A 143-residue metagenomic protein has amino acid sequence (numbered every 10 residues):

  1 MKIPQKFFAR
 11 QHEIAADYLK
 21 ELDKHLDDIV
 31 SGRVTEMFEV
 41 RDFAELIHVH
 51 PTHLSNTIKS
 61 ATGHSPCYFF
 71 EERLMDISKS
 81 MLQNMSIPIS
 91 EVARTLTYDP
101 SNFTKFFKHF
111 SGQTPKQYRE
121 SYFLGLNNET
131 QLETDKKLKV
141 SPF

Functional and structural regions predicted by a protein language model:
M1-T52, K59-A61, S65, P88-T104 (+1 more regions): Alpha-helical bundle regulatory/interaction domains
G32-R33, S80-N84: Short alpha-helical segment immediately N-terminal to, or the first helix within, an HTH/HTH-like DNA-binding domain
T57, F69, M81, F106 (+2 more regions): Residues in the recognition helix of alpha-helical DNA-binding motifs
F70-E71, M75: Generic hydrophobic, amphipathic alpha-helix propensity
